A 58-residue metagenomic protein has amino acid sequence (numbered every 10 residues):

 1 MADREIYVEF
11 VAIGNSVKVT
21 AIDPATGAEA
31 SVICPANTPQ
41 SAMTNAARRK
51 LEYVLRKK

Functional and structural regions predicted by a protein language model:
D3-K58: Amphipathic, hydrophobic secondary-structure cores in small proteins
